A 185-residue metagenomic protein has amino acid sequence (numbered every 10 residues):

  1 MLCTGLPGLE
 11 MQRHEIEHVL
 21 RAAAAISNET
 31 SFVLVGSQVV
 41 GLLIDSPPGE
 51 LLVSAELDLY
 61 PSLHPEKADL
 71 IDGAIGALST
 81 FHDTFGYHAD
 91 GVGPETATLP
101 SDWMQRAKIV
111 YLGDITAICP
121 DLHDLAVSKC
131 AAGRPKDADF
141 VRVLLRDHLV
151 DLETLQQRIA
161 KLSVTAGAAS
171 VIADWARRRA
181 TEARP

Functional and structural regions predicted by a protein language model:
M1-P185: Compositionally biased terminal segments of proteins
